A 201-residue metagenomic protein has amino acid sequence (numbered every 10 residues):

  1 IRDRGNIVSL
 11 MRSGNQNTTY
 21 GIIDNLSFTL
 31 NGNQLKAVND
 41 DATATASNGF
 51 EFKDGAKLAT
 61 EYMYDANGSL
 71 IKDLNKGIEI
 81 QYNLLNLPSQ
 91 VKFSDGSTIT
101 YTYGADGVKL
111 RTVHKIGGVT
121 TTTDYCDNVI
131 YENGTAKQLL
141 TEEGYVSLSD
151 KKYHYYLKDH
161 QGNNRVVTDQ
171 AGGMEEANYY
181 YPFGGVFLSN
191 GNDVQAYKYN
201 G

Functional and structural regions predicted by a protein language model:
I1-K53, D106-V108, V113-K115, T121-T122 (+3 more regions): Conserved catalytic cores of ATP-dependent inositol ring kinases
R2, T29-L30, D65, N83 (+6 more regions): Short, acidic, Ser/Thr-enriched surface-loop or helix-capping motifs
S9-N15, A37-A42, A66, I71-K76 (+6 more regions): Beta-turn initiation residues at beta-strand->coil junctions
Y20, F28, D150-G201: A motif-centric feature for acidic-aromatic and gly/ser/thr-rich catalytic loops and repeats
N25, L58-T60, K76-I78, T98 (+3 more regions): Short loop/turn microsegments at loop-to-beta-strand junctions
L26-F28, E61-Y62, I80, Y101 (+5 more regions): A residue-level detector for well-ordered beta-strand positions
G49-Q81: Extracellular repeat-rich scaffold modules on cell surfaces
